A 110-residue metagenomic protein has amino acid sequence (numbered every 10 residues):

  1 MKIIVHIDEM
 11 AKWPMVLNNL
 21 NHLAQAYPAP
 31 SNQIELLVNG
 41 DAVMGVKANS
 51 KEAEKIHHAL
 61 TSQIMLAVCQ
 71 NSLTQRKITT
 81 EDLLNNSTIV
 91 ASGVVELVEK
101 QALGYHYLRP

Functional and structural regions predicted by a protein language model:
M1-V5, V38: Acidic/histidine-rich, surface-exposed loop or edge segments in extracytoplasmic proteins
I4-V16, V43-V46: Short, glycine-rich nucleotide/cofactor-binding loops
M10-K12, A42, S72-Q75, E96: Solvent-exposed loop/turn segments at secondary-structure junctions within structured extracellular/periplasmic domains
M15-S31: Histidine-anchored nucleotide/phosphate-binding helix
V16-L17, V46-N49, T79, A102: Short, well-ordered secondary-structure micro-motifs
I34-N39, L66-Q70: Short internal beta-strands
A48-S87: Mid-chain, well-packed structural core segment of small domains
Q75-P110: C-terminal structural segments of small proteins and small subunits
